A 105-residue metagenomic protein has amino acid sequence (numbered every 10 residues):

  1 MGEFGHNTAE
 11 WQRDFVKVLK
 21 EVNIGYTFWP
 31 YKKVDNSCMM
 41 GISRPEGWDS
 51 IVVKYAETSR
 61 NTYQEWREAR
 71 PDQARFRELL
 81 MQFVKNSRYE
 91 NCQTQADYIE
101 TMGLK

Functional and structural regions predicted by a protein language model:
M1-L104: Substrate-binding cleft of secreted/luminal carbohydrate-active enzymes
